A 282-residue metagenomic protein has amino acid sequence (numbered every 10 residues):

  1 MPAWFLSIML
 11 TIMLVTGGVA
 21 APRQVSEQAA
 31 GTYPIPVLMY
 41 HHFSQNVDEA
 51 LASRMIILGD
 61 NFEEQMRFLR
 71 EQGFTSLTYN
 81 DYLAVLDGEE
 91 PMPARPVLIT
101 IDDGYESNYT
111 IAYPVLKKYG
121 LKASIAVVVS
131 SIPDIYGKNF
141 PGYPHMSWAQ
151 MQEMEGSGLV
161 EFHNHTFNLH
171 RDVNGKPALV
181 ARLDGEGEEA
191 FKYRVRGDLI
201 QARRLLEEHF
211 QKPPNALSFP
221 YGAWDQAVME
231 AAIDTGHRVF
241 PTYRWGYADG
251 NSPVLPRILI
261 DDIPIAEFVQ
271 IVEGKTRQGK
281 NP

Functional and structural regions predicted by a protein language model:
P2-P22: Sec-dependent N-terminal signal peptides of Gram-positive bacterial secreted proteins and lipoproteins
G17-V97, R244, P253, R257-I260 (+2 more regions): N-terminal pre-catalytic segment of deacetylase/amide-hydrolase enzymes
A29-P34, E90-P93, K117-G120, M154-S157 (+2 more regions): Extracellular/periplasmic catalytic domains that process cell-envelope and extracellular macromolecules
F43-N46, R95-V97, K117-D225, V254-L255: Metal-dependent polysaccharide deacetylase catalytic core of the NodB/CE4 family, i.e., the active-site-bearing domain
D81, T100-Y105, K118-L121: Substrate-binding cleft of extracellular glycoside hydrolase catalytic domains
A94-P96, T100, N108-A112: Membrane-embedded segments
H237-Y247: Acidic, His- and aromatic-enriched active-site or binding-groove loops in soluble protein domains that engage sugars
